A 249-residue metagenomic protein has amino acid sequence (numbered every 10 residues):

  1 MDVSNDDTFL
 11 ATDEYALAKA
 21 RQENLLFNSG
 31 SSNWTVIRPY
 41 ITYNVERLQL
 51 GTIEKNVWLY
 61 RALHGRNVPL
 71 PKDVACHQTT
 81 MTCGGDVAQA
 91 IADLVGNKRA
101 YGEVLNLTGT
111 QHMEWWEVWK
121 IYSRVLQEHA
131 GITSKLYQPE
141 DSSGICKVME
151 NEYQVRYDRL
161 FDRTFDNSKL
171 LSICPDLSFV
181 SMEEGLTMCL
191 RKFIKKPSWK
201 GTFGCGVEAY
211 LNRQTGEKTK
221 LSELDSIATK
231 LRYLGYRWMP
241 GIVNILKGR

Functional and structural regions predicted by a protein language model:
M1-D13, N24, N28-G30: Active-site "gating" loop of Rossmann-like NAD(P)-dependent oxidoreductase/epimerase domains
A18: Active-site helix of classical SDR
E23-L48: Conserved beta-loop-beta element that borders a ligand/cofactor-binding pocket
V36, Q78-A88, V104, W115-W116 (+3 more regions): Conserved loop-to-helix N-cap of the C-terminal "lid" that shapes the substrate pocket in Rossmann-like
N44, P71-H77, L105-H112, S123 (+2 more regions): Glycine-rich Rossmann NAD(P)(H)-binding loop
L50-L59, P71-G96, G102-E103: Substrate-positioning beta->alpha
V57-P71, E128-T133: A short C-terminal helix-loop "cap" of Rossmann-like NAD(P)-dependent dehydrogenase/epimerase domains
D93-V155, F161, N167, M188 (+1 more regions): Mid/C-terminal beta-alpha module of Rossmann-like enzyme folds, strongest in SDR-family dehydrogenases/epimerases
